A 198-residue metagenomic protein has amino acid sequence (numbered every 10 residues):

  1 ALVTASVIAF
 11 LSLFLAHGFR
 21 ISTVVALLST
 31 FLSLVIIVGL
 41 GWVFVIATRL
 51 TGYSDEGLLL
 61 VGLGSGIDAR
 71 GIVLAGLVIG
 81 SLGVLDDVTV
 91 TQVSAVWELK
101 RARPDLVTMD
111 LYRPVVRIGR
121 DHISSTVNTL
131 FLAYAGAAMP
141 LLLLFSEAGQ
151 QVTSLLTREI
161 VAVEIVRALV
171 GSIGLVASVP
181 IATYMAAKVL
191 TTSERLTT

Functional and structural regions predicted by a protein language model:
A1-L63, I67-G80: Transmembrane alpha-helical segments that form the functional core of multipass membrane systems
A9-F10, L34, V38, W42 (+7 more regions): Transmembrane alpha-helical segments of multi-pass membrane transport proteins and ion-pumping complexes
F14, G18, S22, A26 (+4 more regions): Membrane-helix interfacial "entry" motifs
I21, I46-Y53, T91, A148 (+1 more regions): Perimembrane helix-loop junctions in membrane proteins
A26-L34, G62-I79, S125, T129 (+1 more regions): Pore-lining and gate-forming transmembrane alpha-helices of multi-pass membrane transport proteins
G83-L99: Short helical (or helix-break) motifs at transmembrane helix termini and adjacent helical loops in multi-pass membrane
E98-L142, A148-G149: Helical hairpin unit composed of two closely spaced alpha helices linked by a short loop
A133-A135, L141-T198: Hydrophobic alpha-helical transmembrane segments of membrane transport and translocation systems, primarily multi-pass
